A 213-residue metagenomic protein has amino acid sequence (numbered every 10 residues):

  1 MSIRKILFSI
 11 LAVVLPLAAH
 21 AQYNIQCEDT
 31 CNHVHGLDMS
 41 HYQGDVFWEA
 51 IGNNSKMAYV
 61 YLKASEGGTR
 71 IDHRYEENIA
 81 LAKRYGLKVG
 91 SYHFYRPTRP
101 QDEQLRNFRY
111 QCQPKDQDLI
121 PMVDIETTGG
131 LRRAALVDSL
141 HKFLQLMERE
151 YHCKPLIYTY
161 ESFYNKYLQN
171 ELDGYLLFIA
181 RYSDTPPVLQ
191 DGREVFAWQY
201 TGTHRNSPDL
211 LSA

Functional and structural regions predicted by a protein language model:
M1-L7: Bacterial N-terminal signal peptides that target proteins for export
L11-H20: Hydrophobic h-region of N-terminal signal peptides that target proteins for export in Gram-negative bacteria
Q22-E66: Boundary/entry segment of secreted carbohydrate-active catalytic domains
N24-S40, L172-A213: Functionally critical loop-and-helix segments that line ligand-binding/catalytic clefts of soluble enzyme domains
H35-D38, A58-K63, K88-H93, L119-I125 (+3 more regions): Structural recognition of the beta-strand scaffold that forms the well-ordered cores of secreted hydrolase catalytic
L37-F47, K63-Y75, F94-E103, G129-A134 (+1 more regions): Acidic-and-aromatic substrate-binding clefts and catalytic sites of carbohydrate-active enzymes
V46-K56, R74-G86, F108-Q117, L189-D191: Acidic (Asp/Glu)-rich catalytic clusters
L119-D191: Catalytic domains of cell-wall/extracellular-matrix polysaccharide-remodeling enzymes, centered on de-N-acetylation
